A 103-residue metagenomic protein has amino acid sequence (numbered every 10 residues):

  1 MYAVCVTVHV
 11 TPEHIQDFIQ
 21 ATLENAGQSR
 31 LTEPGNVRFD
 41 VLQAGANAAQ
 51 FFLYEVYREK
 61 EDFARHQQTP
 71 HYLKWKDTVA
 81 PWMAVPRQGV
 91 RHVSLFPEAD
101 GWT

Functional and structural regions predicted by a protein language model:
M1-A3, P12-D17, Q50-L53, Q88 (+1 more regions): A broad, low-specificity signal for short, low-complexity segments enriched in glycine/proline and polar/charged
Y2-D40: N-terminal first-folded block
Y2-H9, R38-Q67: Short, well-ordered beta-strand segments in beta-rich or mixed alpha/beta enzyme and ligand-binding folds
V10-P12, E59, V93-L95: Non-catalytic surface loops within mature trypsin-like serine protease
E13, E24, A48, P70 (+2 more regions): Short alpha-helical
Q16, Q20, Q28, Q43 (+3 more regions): Residue-identity detector for glutamine
E24-N36, V56-V90: An amphipathic, aromatic/His-enriched active-site/gating alpha helix that lines ligand/cofactor pockets
V41-A49, D77-T103: Glycine-rich beta-strand-turn "strand-cap" elements at beta-sheet edges
